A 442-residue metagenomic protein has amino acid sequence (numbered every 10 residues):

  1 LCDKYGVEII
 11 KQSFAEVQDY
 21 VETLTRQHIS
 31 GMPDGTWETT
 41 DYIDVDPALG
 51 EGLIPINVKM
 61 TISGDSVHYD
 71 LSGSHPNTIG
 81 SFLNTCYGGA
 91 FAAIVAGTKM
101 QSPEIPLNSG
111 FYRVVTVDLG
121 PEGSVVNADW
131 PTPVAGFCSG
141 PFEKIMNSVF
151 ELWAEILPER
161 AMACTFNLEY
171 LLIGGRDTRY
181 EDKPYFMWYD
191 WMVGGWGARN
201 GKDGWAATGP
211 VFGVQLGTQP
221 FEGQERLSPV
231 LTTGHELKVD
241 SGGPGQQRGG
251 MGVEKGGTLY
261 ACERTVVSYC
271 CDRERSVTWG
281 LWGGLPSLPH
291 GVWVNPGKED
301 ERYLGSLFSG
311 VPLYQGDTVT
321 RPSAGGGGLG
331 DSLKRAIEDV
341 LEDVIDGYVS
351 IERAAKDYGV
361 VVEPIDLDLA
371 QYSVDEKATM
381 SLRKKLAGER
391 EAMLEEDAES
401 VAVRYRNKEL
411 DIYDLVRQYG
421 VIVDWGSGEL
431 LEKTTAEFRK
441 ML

Functional and structural regions predicted by a protein language model:
L1-L442: Glycine/proline-enriched, intrinsically flexible loops and inter-domain linkers
